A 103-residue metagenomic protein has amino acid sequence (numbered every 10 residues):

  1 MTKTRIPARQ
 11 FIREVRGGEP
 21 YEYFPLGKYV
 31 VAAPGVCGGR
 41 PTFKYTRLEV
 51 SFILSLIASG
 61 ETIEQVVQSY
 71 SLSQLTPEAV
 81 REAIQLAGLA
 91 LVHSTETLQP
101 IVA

Functional and structural regions predicted by a protein language model:
M1-R47, V92-A103: Acidic, low-complexity/disordered tracts enriched in E/D and polar residues
T46-A103: Long, charge-rich, low-complexity alpha-helical segments
